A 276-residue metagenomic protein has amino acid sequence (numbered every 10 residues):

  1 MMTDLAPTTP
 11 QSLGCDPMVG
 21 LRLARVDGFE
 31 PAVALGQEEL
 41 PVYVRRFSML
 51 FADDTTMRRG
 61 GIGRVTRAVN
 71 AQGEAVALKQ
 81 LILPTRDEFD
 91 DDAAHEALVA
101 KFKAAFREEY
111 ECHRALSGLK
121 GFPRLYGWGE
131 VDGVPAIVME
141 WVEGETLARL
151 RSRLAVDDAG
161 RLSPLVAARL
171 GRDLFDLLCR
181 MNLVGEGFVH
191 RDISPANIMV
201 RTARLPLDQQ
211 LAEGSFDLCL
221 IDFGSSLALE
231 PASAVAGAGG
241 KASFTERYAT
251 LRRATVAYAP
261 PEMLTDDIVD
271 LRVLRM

Functional and structural regions predicted by a protein language model:
M2-A52: Juxta-kinase regulatory segment immediately upstream of eukaryotic protein kinase catalytic domains
R64, N70-R107: ATP-binding glycine-rich loop module of kinase domains
E111-K120: Structural motif at the C-terminus of the N-lobe alphaC helix and the adjacent alphaC-beta4 loop of the Hanks-type
W128: Activation-segment/catalytic-loop signature of the eukaryotic protein kinase fold
D132-T146: Conserved short submotifs of the Hanks-type protein kinase catalytic core that shape the nucleotide-binding pocket
L170-G171: Activation segment signature within eukaryotic-like protein kinase domains
N182-T202, P206-Q210: Catalytic-loop of the protein kinase fold
R201-A254: Activation segment/activation loop of eukaryotic-type protein kinase catalytic domains
